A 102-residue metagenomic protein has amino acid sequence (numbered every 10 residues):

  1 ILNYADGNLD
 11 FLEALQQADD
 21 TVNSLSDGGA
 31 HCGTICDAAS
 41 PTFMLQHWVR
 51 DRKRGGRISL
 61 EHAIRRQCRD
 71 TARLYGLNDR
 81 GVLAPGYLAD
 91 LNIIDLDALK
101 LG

Functional and structural regions predicted by a protein language model:
I1-N8, A14: Long hydrophobic segments that form regular secondary structure
D10-A98: His/Asp/Glu-enriched, well-ordered alpha-helical/loop segment that forms or immediately abuts the divalent-metal
K100-G102: A short, polar/charged loop-to-alpha-helix boundary motif
